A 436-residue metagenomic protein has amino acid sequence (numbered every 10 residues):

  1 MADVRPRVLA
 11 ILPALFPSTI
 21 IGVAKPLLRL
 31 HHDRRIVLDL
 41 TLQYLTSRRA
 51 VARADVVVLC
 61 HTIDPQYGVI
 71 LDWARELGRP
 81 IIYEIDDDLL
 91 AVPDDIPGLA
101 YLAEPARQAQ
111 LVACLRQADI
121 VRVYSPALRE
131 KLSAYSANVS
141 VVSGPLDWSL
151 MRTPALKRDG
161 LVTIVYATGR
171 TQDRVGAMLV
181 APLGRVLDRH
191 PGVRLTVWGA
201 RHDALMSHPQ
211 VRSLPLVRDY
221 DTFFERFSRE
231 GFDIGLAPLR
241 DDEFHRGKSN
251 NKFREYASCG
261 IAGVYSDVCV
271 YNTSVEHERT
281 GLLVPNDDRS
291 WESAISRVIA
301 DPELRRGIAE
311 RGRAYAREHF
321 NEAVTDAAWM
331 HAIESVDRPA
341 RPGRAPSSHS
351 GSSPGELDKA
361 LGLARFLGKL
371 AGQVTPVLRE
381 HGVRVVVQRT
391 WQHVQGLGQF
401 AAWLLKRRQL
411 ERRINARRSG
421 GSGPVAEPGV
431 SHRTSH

Functional and structural regions predicted by a protein language model:
M1-P65: N-terminal pre-catalytic "stem/leader" segment of glycosyltransferase-like enzymes
A10, A14-H32, P145-T153, K157-E230: Conserved catalytic-core segment of nucleotide-activated headgroup transferases in glycan assembly
L89, Y101-I120: Membrane-proximal helix-turn-helix segments that form the acceptor-binding/catalytic region of lipid-linked
R116-R152: Donor nucleotide-sugar binding/catalytic pocket of nucleotide-sugar-dependent glycosyltransferases
Y220-D221, E225-S258, V264-V275: Nucleotide-sugar-dependent
H277-E278, L282-R289, R297-E303: Conserved acidic donor-binding segment of nucleotide-sugar-dependent glycosyltransferases
R297, L304-H319, H331, S348: A short, well-ordered alpha-helix in the C-terminal region of glycosyltransferases
R317-E318, A323-V425, G429, H436: C-terminal amphipathic helix plus adjacent low-complexity, charged tail appended to glycosyltransferase catalytic
